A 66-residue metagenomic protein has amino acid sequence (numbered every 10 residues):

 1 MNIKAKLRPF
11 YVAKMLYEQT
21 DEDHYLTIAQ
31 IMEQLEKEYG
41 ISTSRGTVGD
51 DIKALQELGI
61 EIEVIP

Functional and structural regions predicted by a protein language model:
M1-P66: Short, basic/aromatic recognition patches that contact phosphate-bearing ligands
